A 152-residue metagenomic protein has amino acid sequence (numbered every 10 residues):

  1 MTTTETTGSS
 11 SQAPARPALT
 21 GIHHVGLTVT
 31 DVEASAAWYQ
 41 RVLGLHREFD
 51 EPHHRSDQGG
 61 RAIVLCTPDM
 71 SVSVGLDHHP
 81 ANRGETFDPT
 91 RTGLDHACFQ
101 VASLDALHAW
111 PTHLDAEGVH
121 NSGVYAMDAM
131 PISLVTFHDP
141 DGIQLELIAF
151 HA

Functional and structural regions predicted by a protein language model:
T2-A18, P111-A152: Vicinal oxygen chelate
S9-Q12, F49-D50, A81-T86, N121-G123: A short, acidic/glycine-rich surface segment
P17-T20, D57, P89, A129: A generic fold-level signal
I22-T30, R61-P68, E85-H113, S133-H138: Vicinal oxygen chelate
H23, H46-E48, D95, S122: A short, local hydrophobic-aromatic micro-motif
T28-V72, H78: Core segments of cupin and vicinal oxygen chelate
A36-A37, V74, H108, L145: Alpha-helical elements of the RecA-like P-loop NTPase motor core of helicases
D77-R83, F150-H151: Acetyl-CoA-dependent GNAT
